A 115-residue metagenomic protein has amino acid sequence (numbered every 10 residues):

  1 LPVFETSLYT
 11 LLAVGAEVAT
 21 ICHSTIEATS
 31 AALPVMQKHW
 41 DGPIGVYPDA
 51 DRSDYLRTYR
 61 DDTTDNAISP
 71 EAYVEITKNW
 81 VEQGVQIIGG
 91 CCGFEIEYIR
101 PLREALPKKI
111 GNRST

Functional and structural regions predicted by a protein language model:
L1-T115: Domain-level signal for soluble alpha/beta catalytic cores
